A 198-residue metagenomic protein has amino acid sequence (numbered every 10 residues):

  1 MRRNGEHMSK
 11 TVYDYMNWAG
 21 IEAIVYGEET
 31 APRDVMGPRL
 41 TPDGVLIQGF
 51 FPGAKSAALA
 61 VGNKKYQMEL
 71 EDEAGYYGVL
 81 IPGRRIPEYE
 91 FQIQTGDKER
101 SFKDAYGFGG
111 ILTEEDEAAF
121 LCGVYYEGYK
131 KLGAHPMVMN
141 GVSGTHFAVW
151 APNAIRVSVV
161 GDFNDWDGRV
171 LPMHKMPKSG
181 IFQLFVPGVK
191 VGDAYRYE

Functional and structural regions predicted by a protein language model:
M1-H7: N-terminal amphipathic/basic-hydrophobic helices that include classical n-h-c signal peptides and signal-anchor
H7-G53, F102-I155: Non-catalytic, glycine-rich low-complexity segments
L46-P87, Q92-Y106, F147-G192, E198: Aromatic- and glycine-rich beta-strand/loop motifs that create alpha-glucan
Y129, A194-Y195: Low-complexity, flexible helical/coil segments
